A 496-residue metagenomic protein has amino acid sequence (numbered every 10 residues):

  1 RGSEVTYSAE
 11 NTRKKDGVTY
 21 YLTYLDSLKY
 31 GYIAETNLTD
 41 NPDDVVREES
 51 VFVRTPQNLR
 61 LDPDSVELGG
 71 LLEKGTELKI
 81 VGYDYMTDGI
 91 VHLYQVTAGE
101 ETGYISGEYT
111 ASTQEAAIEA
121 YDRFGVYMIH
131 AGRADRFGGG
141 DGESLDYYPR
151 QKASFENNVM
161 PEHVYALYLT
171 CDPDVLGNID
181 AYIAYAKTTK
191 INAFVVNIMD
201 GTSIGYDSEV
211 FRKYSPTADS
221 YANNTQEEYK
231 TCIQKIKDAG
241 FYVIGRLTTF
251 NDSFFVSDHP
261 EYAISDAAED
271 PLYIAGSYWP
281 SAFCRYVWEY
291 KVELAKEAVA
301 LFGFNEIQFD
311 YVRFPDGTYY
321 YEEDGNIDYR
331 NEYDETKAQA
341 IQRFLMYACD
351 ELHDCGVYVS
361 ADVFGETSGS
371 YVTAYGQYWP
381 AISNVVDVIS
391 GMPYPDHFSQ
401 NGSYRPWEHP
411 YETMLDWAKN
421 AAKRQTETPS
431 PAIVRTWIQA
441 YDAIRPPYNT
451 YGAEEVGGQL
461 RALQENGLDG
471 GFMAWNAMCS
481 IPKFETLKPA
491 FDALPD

Functional and structural regions predicted by a protein language model:
R1, L61-E77: SH3/SH3-like (including bacterial SH3b) beta-barrel domains that bind proline-rich motifs or cell-wall ligands
S3-A34, E73-E108: SH3/SH3-like beta-barrel superfamily modules
Y21-F52, T97-K152: Boundary regions of SH3-family modules and the immediately adjacent low-complexity/disordered segments in eukaryotic
F155-D174, G245-E297: Active-site-adjacent "subsite" loops/lids of carbohydrate-active enzymes
I179-I204, L301-E306, V388, L463-G471: Catalytic domains of carbohydrate-active enzymes, especially glycoside hydrolases
T189-N224, D316-D324, F484: Aromatic-lined carbohydrate-binding/catalytic grooves of carbohydrate-active enzymes
Y242-D252, Q308, K337-A374, P429-A443 (+1 more regions): Aromatic-lined carbohydrate-recognition surfaces of secreted/lumenal glycan-active proteins
V386-Q400, P410-L415, N420, R424-D496: Substrate-binding cleft of secreted/luminal carbohydrate-active enzymes
